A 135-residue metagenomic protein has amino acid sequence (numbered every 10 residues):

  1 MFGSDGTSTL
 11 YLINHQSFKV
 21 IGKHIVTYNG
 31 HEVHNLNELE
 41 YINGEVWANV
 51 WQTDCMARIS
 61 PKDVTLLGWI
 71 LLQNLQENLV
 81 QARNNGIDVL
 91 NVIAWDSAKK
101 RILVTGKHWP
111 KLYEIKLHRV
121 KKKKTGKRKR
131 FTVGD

Functional and structural regions predicted by a protein language model:
M1-T7, N14, A48-Q52, V104-K107: Conserved beta-strand positions in repeat-built beta-propeller and related beta-rich domains
T7-I13, T53-I59, P110-K116: Structural motif
T7-Y11, S17-V20, T27-V33, W47 (+1 more regions): Short, catalytically relevant binding-site loops at active-site mouths
N14-F18, S60-V64, K116-V120: Short loop/turn segments that connect beta-strands within beta-propeller blades
Q16-E32, G68-N85, K129-D135: Surface-exposed loop and turn segments in beta-propeller and other repeat-based domains that flank or scaffold
G30-E45, E77-S97: Beta-rich, blade/repeat-based domains predominating in secreted/periplasmic proteins but also intracellular
H31-T65: Loop/turn-rich, solvent-exposed surfaces of beta-rich toroidal or solenoidal domains
V89-D135: Blade-level signature of beta-propeller repeat domains, shared across WD40, Kelch, NHL, RCC1 and BNR/Asp-box propellers
